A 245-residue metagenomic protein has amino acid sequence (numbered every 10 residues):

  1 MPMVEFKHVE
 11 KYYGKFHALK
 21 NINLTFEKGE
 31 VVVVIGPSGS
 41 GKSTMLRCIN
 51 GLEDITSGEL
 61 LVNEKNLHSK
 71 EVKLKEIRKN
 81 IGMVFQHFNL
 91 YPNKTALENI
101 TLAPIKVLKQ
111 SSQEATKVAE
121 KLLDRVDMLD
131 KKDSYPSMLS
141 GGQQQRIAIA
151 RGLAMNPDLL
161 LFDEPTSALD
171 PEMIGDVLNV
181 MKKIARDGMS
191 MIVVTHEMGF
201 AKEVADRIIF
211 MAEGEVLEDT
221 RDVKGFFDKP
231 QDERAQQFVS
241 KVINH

Functional and structural regions predicted by a protein language model:
P2-D219: ABC family nucleotide-binding domain
D222-H245: C-terminal boundary and immediately downstream tail of ABC-type ATPase nucleotide-binding domains
